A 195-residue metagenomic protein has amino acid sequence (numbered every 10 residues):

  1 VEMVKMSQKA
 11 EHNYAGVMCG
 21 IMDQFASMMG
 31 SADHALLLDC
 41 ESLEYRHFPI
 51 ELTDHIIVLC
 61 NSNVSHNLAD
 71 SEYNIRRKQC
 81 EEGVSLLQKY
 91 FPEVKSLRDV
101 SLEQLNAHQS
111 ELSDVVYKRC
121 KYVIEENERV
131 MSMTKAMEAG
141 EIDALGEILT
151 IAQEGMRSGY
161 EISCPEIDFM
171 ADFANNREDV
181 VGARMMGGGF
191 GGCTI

Functional and structural regions predicted by a protein language model:
V1, D179-I195: Glycine/serine-rich anion-binding loops at beta->alpha junctions that coordinate negatively charged ligand groups
V1, F25-A26, G83, M170 (+2 more regions): Buried hydrophobic packing segments
V1-P49, N176: Gly/Ser-rich oxyanion-binding loop with an adjacent helix/lid that shapes the negatively charged ligand pocket
A15-M18, K135, G182-G187: Short, flexible coil/turn micro-motifs enriched in small/turn-prone residues
H34-G182: C-terminal nucleotide
